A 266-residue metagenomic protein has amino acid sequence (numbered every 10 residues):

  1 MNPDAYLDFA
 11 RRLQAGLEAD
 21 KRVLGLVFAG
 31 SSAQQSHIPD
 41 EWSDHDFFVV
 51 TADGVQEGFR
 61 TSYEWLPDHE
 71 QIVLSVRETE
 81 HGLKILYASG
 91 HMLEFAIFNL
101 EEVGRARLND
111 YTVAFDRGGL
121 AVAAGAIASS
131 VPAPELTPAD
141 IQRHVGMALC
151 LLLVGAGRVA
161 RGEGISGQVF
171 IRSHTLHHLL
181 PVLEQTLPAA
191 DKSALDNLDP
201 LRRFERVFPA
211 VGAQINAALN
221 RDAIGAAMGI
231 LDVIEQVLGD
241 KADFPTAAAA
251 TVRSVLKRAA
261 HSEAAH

Functional and structural regions predicted by a protein language model:
M1-K21, A29-W42, F48-A96, E101: Metal-dependent nucleotidyltransferase catalytic core
N2-A5, W65-S166, F170: Conserved NTP/Mg2+-binding pocket subregion across the NTase superfamily
K21-R22, P209: Proline-centered flexible-loop/turn and helix-kink motifs
F28-A29, V169: Short loop/turn and capping residues at structural boundaries
I38-E41, R107-L108, N197: Short aromatic-enriched loop/helix-cap "lid" or pocket-rim segments at secondary-structure transitions that line
P39, Y63, D110-T112, L201: Generic secondary-structure boundary/loop-capping signal
P132-H266: Conserved nucleotidyltransferase catalytic core and NTase-mimicking acidic/glycine-rich helix/loop elements in nucleic
